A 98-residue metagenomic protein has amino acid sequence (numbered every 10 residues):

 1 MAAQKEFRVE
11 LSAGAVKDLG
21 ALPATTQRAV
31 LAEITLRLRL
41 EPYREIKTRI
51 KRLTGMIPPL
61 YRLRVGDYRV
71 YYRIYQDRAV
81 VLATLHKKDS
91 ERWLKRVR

Functional and structural regions predicted by a protein language model:
M1-A2, E6, A13, K17-G20 (+2 more regions): Enriched for short, Lys/Arg-rich terminal
A2-Q4, T25, I57: Short, charge-rich amphipathic segments
R8, R39, K51-R52, Y68-Y71: Hydrophobic alpha-helical segments, principally membrane-spanning helices and signal/leader peptides
E10-E45: N-terminal first-folded block
A29, Y61-R62, R69: Short, cationic motifs built from Arg/Lys/His that form the positively charged side of catalytic pockets
L36-R62, R92: A short, surface-exposed loop/turn module that caps and links secondary-structure elements
